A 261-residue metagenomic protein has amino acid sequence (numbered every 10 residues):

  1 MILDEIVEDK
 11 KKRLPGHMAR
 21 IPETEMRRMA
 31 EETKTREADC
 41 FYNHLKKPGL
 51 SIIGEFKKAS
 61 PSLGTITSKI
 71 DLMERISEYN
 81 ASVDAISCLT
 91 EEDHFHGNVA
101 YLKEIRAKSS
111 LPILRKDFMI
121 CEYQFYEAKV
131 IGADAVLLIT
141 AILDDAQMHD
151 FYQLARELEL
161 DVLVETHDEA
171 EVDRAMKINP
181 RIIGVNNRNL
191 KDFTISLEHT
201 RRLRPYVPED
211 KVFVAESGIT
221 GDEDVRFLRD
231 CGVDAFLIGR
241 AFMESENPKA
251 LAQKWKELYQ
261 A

Functional and structural regions predicted by a protein language model:
M1-I113, I120-E122, L154, E159-N179 (+5 more regions): Conserved N-terminal beta1-alpha1 strand-loop-helix module at the mouth
L3, L102, L137-L138, L143 (+3 more regions): Generic leucine side-chain signal with a strong bias for well-ordered alpha-helical environments
S82-V83, K108-L111, V130-V136, R156-L160 (+3 more regions): Glycine-enriched alpha-helix->loop->beta-strand junction motifs that scaffold or abut catalytic
L114-L143, M148-F151, A155-L158, L163-T166: Hydrophobic, well-ordered secondary-structure scaffolds
Y123-I131, Q153, V172-I182, T200-V207 (+1 more regions): Electropositive, surface-exposed helix/loop patches at the edges of structured domains that serve as adaptable
E127-Q147, V185-D192, V233-L251: Glycine-rich phosphate-binding active-site loops on the catalytic face of alpha/beta enzymes
I182-D224, R229-I238: Catalytic-face loop-and-helix region of soluble metabolic enzyme cores
